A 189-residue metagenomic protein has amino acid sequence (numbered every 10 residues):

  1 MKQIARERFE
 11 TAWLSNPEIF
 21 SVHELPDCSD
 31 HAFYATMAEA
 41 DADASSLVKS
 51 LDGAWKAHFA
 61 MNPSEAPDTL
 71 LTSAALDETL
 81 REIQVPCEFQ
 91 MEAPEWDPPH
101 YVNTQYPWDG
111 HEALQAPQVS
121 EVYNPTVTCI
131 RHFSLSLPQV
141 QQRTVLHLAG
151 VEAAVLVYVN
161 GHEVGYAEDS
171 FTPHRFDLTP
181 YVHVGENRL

Functional and structural regions predicted by a protein language model:
M1-W108: Accessory carbohydrate-binding/adhesion or oligomerization-edge regions at the termini of glycan-active proteins
K2-A42, K56-A60, V119-L189: Accessory beta-strand-rich segments of carbohydrate-active enzymes
P67-D68, T72-A74, D97-V102, Y106 (+6 more regions): General N-terminal targeting signals
Y106-V119, Y123: Short glycine/proline-rich turn/loop motifs
